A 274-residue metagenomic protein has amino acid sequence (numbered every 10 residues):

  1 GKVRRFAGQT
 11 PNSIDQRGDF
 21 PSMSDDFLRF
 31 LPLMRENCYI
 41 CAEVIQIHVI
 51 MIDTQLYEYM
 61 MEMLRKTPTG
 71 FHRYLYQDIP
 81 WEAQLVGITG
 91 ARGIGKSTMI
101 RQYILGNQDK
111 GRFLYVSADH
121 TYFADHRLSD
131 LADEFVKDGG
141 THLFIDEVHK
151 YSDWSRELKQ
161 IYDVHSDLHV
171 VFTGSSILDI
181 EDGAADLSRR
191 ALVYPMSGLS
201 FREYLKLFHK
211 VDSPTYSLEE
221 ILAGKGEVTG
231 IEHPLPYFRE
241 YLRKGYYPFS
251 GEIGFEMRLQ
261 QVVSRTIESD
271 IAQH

Functional and structural regions predicted by a protein language model:
R35-E36, A42-M61, K206-H274: Interdomain hinge/linker elements that couple catalytic modules in large macromolecular machines
M63-W81: Pre-Walker A adenine-sensing motif
I88: Hydrophobic anchor at the beta1->P-loop junction of P-loop NTPases
K96-S97: Conserved lysine of the Walker
G111-G139: Short glycine-rich substrate-engagement loop in P-loop NTPases that contacts/grips substrate
H169-S175: Structural recognition of the conserved hydrophobic beta-strand(s) that form the central parallel beta-sheet of P-loop
L178-V193, F208-H209: Short regulatory helix/loop adjacent to the ATP-binding pocket of P-loop NTPases
